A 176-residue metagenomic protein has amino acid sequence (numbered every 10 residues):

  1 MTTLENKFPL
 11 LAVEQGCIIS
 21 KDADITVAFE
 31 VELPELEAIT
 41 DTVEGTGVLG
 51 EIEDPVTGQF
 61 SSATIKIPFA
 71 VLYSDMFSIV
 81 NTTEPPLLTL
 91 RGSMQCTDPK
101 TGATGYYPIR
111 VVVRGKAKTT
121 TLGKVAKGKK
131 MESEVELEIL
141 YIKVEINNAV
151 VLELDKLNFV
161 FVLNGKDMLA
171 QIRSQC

Functional and structural regions predicted by a protein language model:
M1-T42, Q171-Q175: Polar/acidic, low-complexity leader/linker segments enriched in S/T/G and N/D
D22-D24, E44-G50, V56: N-terminal intrinsically disordered, cationic/polar leader segments that include organellar targeting peptides
A23-L33, D75, E145-E153: Short acidic, Gly/Pro-enriched loop/turn segments at secondary-structure junctions
I52-Y73, K129-I142: Oligomerization/assembly interface segments of phage tail-like spikes and tubes
E53, D75-S78, D98-G102, T120-K127: Catalytic micro-motifs at enzyme active sites that drive phosphoryl/nucleotidyl and oxygen chemistry
F69-D75, G92-D98, V113-T119, I139-V144: Beta-strand elements of well-folded, non-transmembrane domains
V80-V111: Short, acidic/charged, Gly/Pro-enriched secondary-structure junctions
K116-C176: Mixed-charge, glycine-accented linear interaction segment located at domain edges/termini
